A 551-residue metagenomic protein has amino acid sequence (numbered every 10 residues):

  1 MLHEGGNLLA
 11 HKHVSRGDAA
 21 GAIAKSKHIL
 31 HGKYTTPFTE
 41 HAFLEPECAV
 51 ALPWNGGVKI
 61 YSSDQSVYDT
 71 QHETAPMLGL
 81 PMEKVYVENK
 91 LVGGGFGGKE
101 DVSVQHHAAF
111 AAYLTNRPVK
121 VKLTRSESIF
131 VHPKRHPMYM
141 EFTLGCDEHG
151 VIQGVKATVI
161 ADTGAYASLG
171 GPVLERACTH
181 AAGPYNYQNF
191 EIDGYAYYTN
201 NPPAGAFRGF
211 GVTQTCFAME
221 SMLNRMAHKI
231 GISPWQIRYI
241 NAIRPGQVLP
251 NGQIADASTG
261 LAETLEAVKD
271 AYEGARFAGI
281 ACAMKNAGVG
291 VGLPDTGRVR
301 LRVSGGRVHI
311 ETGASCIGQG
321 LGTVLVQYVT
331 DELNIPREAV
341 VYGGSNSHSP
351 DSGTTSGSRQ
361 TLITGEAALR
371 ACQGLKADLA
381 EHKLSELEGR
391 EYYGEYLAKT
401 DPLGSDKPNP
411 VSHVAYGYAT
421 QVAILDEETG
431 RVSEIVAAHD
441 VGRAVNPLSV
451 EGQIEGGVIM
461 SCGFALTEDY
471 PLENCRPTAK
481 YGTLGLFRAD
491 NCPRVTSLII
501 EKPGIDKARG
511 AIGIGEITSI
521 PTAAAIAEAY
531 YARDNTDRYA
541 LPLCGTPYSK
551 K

Functional and structural regions predicted by a protein language model:
N7-A49, P137-S221, V289-D295, T361: Glycine-rich loop/linker segments at domain edges
A19-L78, E175, A281-R307, T312 (+2 more regions): Conserved beta-alpha junction segments in alpha/beta enzyme cores
S63-Y68, A157-Y166, S315-I317, I435-G442 (+1 more regions): Short, solvent-exposed aromatic-acidic interface loops
T70, T74, V87-E88, V92 (+7 more regions): Extended, hydrophobic alpha-helical segments in both membrane/secreted and soluble proteins
Q71-E73, F96-V102, V131-H136, K156-T158 (+7 more regions): Short acidic, glycine/serine/threonine-rich loops at helix termini
G79-Y86, L114-V119, E148, V173-A287 (+1 more regions): C-terminal catalytic domains of large/alpha subunits in multi-subunit enzymes
G95-N116, K120-V121, L321: Thiamine diphosphate
I152, V308, G430-V432: Hydrophobic "anchor" residues
